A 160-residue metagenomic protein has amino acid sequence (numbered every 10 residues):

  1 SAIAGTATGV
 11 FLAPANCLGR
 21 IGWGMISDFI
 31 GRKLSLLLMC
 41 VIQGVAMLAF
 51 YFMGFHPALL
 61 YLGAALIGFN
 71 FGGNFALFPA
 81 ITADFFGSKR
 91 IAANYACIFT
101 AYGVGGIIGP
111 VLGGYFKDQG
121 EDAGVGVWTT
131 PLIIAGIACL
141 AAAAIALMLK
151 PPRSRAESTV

Functional and structural regions predicted by a protein language model:
S1-L12, T129: Loop-to-transmembrane helix entry
A13-I21, G72, G103-I107: Residue-level signature of mid-helix packing/kink "hotspots" within the transmembrane helices of 12-pass Major
I26-S27, L112-A123: Interfacial helix-cap and linker-helix signal at transmembrane-aqueous boundaries of multi-pass secondary transporters
F29-C40: Cytoplasmic membrane-interface "Motif A"-like loop-to-helix N-cap segments of 12-TM Major Facilitator Superfamily
I42-F55: C-terminal ends and interior cores of transmembrane alpha-helices in multi-pass membrane transporters/permeases
L59-G73: Hydrophobic core of transmembrane alpha-helices in multi-pass small-molecule transporters, especially MFS/SLC-type
G73-F86: Intracellular juxtamembrane helix-capping segments at the cytosolic ends of symmetry-related transmembrane helices
G136-V160: Multi-pass alpha-helical transporter architecture, strongest for 12-TM Major Facilitator/SLC carriers used
